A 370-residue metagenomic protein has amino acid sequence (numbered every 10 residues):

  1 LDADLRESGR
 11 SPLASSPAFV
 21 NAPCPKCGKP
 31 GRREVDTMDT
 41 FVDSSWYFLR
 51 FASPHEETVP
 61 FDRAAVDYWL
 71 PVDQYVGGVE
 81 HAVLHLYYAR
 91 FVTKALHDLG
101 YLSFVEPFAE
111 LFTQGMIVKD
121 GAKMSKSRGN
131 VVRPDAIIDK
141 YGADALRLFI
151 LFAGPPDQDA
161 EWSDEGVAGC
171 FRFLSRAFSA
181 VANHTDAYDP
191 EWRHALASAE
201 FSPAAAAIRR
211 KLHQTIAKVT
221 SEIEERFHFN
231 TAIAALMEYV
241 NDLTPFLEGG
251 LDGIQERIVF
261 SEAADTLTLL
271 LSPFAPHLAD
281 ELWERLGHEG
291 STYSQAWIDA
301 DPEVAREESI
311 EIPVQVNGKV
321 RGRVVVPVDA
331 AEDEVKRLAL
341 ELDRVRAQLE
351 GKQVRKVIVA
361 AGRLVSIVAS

Functional and structural regions predicted by a protein language model:
L1-G78, Y87, A95-L99, V105-Q114 (+3 more regions): Cys/His-rich finger/ribbon microdomains and the adjacent scaffold used for macromolecule binding/structural
C27-G28, M38, E56-E57, S198 (+1 more regions): NTP/phosphate- and nucleic-acid-binding module
F48, P54-L70, V131-A136, K140 (+1 more regions): Extended active-site and interfacial segments that coordinate phosphate-rich ligands in large catalytic machineries
Y75-E80, A160-S163: Active-site rim elements
V83-F91: Short amphipathic alpha-helical face segments that pack within enzyme cores and frequently flank/anchor catalytic
Y87, Y101-F104, A136-V325, I358-L364: Helix-rich, typically C-terminal accessory recognition domains appended to large enzymatic cores
V92-T93, W283: Active-site-flanking alpha-helical
F108-G129, I310-V326, K356: Active-site and channel-lining beta-strand-loop segments that bind or position nucleotide-derived/phosphorylated
